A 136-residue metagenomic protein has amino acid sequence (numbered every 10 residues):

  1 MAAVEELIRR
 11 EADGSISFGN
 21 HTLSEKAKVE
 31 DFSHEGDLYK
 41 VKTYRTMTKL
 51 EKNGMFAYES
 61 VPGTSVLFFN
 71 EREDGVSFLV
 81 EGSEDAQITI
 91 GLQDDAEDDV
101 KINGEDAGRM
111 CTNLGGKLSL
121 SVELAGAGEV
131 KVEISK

Functional and structural regions predicted by a protein language model:
M1-M55: Feature for mature exported/ectodomain regions
A27-L50, S60, I88, N113-K136: C-terminal beta-strand-rich structural cap/linker in extracellular carbohydrate-active enzymes
T48-G82: Surface beta-strand/loop "capping" patches
Y58-S60, D98-G104: Change to "...patches in solvent-exposed regions of secreted, membrane-anchored, or virion-exposed structural
E73-G75, D85, E97, K117 (+1 more regions): Active-site lining segments that contact anionic ligands and/or coordinate catalytic metals
L79-A96: Surface-exposed beta-strand/loop patches in extracellular or lumenal glycoproteins
I102-L118: Solvent-exposed beta-strand/loop surfaces of large extracellular or lumenal domains
